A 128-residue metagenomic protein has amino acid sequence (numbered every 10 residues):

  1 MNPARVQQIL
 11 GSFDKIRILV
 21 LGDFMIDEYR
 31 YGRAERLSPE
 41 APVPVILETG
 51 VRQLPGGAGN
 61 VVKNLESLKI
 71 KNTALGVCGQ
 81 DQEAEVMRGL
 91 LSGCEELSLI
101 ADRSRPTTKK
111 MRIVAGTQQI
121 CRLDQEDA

Functional and structural regions predicted by a protein language model:
M1-E35: Positively charged, low-complexity intrinsically disordered leader regions
N2-Q7, P39, V43-K109: Substrate-binding N-lobe of the ribokinase-like
R17-V20, T73-A74, K110-R112, R122: Structured core elements
I18, R30-E35, P39-P42, E48-V51 (+1 more regions): Short capping/connector residues at structural and topological boundaries
F24-M25, C78, V114, E126: Anionic group-transfer/hydrolysis microenvironments
Y29-A34, E83-G89, K109-I113, D124-Q125: Short acidic, glycine/serine/threonine-rich loops at helix termini
L99-R105, R112-A128: Conserved phosphate-binding/catalytic loop of the ribokinase/pfkB sugar-kinase fold
